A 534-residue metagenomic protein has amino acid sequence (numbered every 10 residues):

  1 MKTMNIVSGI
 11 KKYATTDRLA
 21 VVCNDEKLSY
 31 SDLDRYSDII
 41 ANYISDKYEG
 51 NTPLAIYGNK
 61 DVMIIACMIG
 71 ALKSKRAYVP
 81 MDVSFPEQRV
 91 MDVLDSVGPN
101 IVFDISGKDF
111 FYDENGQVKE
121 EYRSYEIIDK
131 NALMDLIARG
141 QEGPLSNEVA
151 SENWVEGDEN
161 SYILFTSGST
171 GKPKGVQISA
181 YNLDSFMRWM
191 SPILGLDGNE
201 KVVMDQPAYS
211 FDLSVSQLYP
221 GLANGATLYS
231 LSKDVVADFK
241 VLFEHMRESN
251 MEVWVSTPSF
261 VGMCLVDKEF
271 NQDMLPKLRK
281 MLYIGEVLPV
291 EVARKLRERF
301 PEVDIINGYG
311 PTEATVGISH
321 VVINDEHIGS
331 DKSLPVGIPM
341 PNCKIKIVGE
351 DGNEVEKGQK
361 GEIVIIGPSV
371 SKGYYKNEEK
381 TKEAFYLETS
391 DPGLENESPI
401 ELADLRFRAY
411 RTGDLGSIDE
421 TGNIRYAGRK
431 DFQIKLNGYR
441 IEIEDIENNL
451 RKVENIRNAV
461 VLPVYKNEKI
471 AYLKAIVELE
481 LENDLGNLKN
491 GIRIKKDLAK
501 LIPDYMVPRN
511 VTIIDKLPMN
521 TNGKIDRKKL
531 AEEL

Functional and structural regions predicted by a protein language model:
M1-I163, I178, S185, P289-A293 (+3 more regions): AMP-binding/adenylate-forming domain of the ANL superfamily
N5-I6, V102-N153, L183, D304-N307 (+1 more regions): AMP-dependent adenylate-forming
S8, R35-N42, I69, K73 (+9 more regions): Generic recognition of well-ordered alpha-helical segments within structured catalytic/regulatory domains
N24, N59, D82-S84, I105 (+7 more regions): Residue-level recognition of the GNAT/N-acetyltransferase active site
A55-Y57, I101-I105, V253-V255, L282 (+1 more regions): Structural motif
N59, A208, K489-R493: A conserved beta-strand->loop->alpha-helix hinge within the catalytic CA
M63-M68, R76-L94, L145-E354, E362-S371 (+3 more regions): Motif- and composition-driven signal specific to adenylation
